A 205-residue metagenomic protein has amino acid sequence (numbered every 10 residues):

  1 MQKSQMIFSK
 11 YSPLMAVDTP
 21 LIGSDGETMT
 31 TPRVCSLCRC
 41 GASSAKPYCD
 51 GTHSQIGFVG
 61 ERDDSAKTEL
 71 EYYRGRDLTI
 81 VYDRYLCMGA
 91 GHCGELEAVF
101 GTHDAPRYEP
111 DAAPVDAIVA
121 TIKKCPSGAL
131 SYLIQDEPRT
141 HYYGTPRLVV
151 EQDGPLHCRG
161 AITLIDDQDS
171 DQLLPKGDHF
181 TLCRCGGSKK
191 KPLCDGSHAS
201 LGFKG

Functional and structural regions predicted by a protein language model:
M1-A45, D50-I56, E61, R76-L96 (+1 more regions): Ordered, small/hydrophobic-rich secondary-structure cores
Q5-P13, V17-D18, K67-G94, A112-Q135 (+1 more regions): Short Fe-S-cluster ligation motifs
L14-A16, C35-C38, Y48-C49, L130 (+3 more regions): Short, structured motif recognition centered on aromatic/hydrophobic residues
G26-R39, L70-G89, G101-A120, Q135-H141 (+1 more regions): Ferredoxin-like iron-sulfur electron-transfer modules
R39-S43, C185-S188, S197: A short acidic Gly-Thr/Ser loop motif
K46-G57, G91-P106, I122-D136, K191-L201: Iron-sulfur cluster-binding cysteine motifs and their immediate structural context in ferredoxin-like electron-transfer
H53-L70, H103-V115, P138-P146, H198-G205: Short cysteine/histidine-rich metal-coordination sites, predominantly Zn2+-binding motifs
D169, D178-F180, P192, L201: Boundary-flanking segments of nucleic-acid-binding domains in nuclear regulatory proteins
